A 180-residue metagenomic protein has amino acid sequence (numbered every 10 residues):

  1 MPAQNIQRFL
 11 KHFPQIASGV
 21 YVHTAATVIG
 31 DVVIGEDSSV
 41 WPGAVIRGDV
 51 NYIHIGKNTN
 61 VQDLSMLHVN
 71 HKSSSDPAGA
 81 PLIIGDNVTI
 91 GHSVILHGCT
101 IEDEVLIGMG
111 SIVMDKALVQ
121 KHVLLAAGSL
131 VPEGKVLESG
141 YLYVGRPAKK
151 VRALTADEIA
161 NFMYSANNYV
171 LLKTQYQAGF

Functional and structural regions predicted by a protein language model:
M1-G19, K135-Y141, R146-F180: Terminal amphipathic alpha-helical/low-complexity segments used for targeting or macromolecular assembly
F9-K11, Q15-E138, L142-Y143, A148-K150: Structural signal for interior beta-strand "rungs" in well-ordered beta-sheet cores of soluble enzyme domains
